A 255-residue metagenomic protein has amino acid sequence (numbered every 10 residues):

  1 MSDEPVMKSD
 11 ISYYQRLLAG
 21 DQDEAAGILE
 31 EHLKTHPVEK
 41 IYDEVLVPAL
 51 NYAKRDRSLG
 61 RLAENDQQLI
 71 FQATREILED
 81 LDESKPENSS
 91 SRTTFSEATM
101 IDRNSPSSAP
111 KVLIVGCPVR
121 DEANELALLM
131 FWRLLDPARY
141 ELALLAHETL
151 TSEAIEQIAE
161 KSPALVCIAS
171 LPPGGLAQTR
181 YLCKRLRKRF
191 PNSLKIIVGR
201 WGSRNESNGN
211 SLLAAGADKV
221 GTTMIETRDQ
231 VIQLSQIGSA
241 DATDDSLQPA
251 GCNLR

Functional and structural regions predicted by a protein language model:
M1-E64: Non-transmembrane accessory domains of multi-pass membrane transporters/channels
S2-R16, Q67-C117: Long, charged amphipathic helices and adjacent flexible linkers at domain junctions
P118-E125, S170-G175: Short, glycine-rich nucleotide/cofactor-binding loops
A123-N124, F131-L134, L150, A154: Hydrophobic multi-pass inner-membrane translocation pores used for secretion and envelope-lipid/glycan export
L129-L144: Short helix-loop-beta junction
Y140, P191, A217: Short phosphate-binding/catalytic loops that engage adenosine nucleotides
T149-N210: Cofactor-cradling patches in redox/metallo enzymes
K195-R255: Peripheral docking tails and interdomain loops at the edges of cofactor- or intermediate-handling domains
